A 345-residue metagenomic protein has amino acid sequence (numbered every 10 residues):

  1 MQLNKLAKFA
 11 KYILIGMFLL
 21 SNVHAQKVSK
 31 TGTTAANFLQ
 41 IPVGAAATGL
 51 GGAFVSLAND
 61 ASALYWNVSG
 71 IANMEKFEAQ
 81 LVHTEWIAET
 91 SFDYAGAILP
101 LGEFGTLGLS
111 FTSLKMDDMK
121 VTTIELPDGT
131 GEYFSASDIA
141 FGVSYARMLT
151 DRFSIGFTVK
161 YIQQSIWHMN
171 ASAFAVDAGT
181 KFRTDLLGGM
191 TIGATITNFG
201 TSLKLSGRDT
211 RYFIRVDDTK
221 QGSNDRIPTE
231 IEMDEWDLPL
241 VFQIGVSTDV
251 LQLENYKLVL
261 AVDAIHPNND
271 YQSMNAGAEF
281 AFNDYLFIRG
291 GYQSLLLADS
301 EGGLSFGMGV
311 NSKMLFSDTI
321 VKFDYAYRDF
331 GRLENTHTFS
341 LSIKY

Functional and structural regions predicted by a protein language model:
M1-V28: Bacterial Sec-dependent N-terminal signal peptides
A25-E75: Outer-membrane beta-barrel biogenesis signature
Q26-T48, F92, G96-Y345: Outer-membrane beta-barrel porins/channels
G52-V55, F77-W86, A326-R328: Short strand-turn segments of transmembrane beta-barrel domains in outer membranes, especially the first one or two
F54, V68-G70, H83-I87, Y94 (+2 more regions): Short glycine-rich, polar/acidic loop-and-turn segments at beta strand-coil junctions
N59, E75, T90-S91, I139: Short, basic and Ser/Thr-rich N-terminal targeting/leader segments
V82-I87, T130-F134: Short secondary-structure transition/capping motifs
